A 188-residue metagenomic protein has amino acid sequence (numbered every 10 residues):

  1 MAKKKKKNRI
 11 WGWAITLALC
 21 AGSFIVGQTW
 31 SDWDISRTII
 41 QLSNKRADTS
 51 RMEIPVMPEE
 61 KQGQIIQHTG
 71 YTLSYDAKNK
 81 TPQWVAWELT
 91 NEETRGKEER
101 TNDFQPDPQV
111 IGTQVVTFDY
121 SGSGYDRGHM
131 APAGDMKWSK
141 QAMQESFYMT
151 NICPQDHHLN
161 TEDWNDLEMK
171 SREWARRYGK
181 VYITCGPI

Functional and structural regions predicted by a protein language model:
A2-I188: Domain-level detector for secreted/extracellular nuclease and nuclease-toxin modules, and for the ENPP-like C-terminal
